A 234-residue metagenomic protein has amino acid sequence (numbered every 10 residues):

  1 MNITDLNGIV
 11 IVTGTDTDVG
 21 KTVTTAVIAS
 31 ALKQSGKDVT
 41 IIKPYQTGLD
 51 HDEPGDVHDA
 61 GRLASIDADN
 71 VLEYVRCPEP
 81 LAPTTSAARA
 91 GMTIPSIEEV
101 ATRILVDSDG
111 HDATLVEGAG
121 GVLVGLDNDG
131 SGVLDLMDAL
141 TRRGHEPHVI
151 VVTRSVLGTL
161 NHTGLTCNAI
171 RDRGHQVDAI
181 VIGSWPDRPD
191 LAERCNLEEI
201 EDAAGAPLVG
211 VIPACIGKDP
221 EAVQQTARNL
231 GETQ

Functional and structural regions predicted by a protein language model:
N2-I3, C167-Q234: C-terminal lobe/tail of nucleotide-utilizing enzymes
I3-I9, V23-I94, E98, R103-D107: N-terminal phosphate/diphosphate-binding loop that engages ATP/GTP or pyrophosphate donors across diverse enzyme folds
V12-T13: Hydrophobic anchor at the beta1->P-loop junction of P-loop NTPases
V19-G20: Conserved glycine(s) of the Walker
D38-V39, T114, P147-V149, V177-D178: Hydrophobic anchor at the start of a short beta-strand that flanks the dinucleotide cofactor-binding loop
E99-S131: Switch II (G3) loop of P-loop NTPases
D127-S155: Inter-motif core of Ras-like GTPase G domains
N128-L136, G164-C167, E193-E198: Charged helix-capping and loop-helix junction motifs
